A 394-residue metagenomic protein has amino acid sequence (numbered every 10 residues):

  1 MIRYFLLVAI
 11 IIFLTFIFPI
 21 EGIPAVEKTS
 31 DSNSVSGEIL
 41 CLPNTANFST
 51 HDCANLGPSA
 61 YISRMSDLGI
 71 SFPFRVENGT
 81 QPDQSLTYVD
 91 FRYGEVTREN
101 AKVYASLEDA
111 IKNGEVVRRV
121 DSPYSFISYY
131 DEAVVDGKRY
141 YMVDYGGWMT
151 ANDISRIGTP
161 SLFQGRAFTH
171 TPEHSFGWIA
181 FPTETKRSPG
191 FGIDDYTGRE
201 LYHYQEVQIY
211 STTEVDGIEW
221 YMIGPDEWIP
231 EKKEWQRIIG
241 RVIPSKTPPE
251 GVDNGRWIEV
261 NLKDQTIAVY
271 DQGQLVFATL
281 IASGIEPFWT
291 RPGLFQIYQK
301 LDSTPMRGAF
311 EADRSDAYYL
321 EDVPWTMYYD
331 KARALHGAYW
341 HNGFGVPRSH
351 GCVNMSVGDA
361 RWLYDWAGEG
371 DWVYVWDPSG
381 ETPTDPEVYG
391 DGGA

Functional and structural regions predicted by a protein language model:
M1-Y4: Positively charged n-region of N-terminal signal peptides that target proteins for export
L7-I17: Bacterial N-terminal signal peptides
P19-E27: Boundary at the C-terminal end of the N-terminal hydrophobic targeting segment
A25, G251-D253, F277-L280, I285 (+2 more regions): Exported/periplasmic cell-wall-interacting domains
V26-Y93, M142-W178, M222-N254: Boundary regions of SH3-family modules and the immediately adjacent low-complexity/disordered segments in eukaryotic
C41-H51, D109-V134, I193-V215: Conserved beta-strand/loop element in small beta-rich adapter and peptidoglycan-binding domains
R98-L107, R118-R119, R166-Y210: Short, solvent-exposed interaction modules
T197-E200, S211-P292: Cell wall/extracellular polymer interaction/catalysis modules
